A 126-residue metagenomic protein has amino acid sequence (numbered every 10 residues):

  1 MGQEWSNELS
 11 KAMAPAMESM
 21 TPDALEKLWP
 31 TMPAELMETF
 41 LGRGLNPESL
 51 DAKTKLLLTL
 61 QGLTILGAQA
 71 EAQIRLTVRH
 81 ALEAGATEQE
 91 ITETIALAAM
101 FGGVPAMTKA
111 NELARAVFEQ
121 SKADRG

Functional and structural regions predicted by a protein language model:
M1-T54, E83, T108-G126: Acidic, glycine/proline-rich low-complexity segments that act as flexible tails and inter-domain linkers
G42-L45, G62, V78-L82, I95-A96: Amphipathic alpha-helical segments within well-ordered protein domains
T54-L63, T94: Short, structured motif recognition centered on aromatic/hydrophobic residues
L66-A72, G103-P105: Short helix-coil transition sites and intra-membrane helix breaks within transmembrane domains of multi-pass
Q69-T92: Mid-chain, well-packed structural core segment of small domains
L97, G103-T108: Substrate/cofactor-recognition hotspot
